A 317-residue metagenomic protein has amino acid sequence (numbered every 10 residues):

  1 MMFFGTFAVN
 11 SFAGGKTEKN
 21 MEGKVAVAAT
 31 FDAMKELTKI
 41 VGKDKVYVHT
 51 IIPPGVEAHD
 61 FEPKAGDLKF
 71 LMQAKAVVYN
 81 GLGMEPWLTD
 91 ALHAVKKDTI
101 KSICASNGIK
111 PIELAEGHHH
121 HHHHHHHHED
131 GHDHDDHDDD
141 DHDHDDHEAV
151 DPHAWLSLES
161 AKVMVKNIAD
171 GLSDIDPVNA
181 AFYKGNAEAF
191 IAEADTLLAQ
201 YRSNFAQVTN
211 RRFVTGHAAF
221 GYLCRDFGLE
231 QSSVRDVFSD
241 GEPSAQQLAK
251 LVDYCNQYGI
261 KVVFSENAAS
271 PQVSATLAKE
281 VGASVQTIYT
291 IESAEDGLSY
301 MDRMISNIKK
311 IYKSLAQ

Functional and structural regions predicted by a protein language model:
M1-A8: Bacterial N-terminal signal peptides
V9-Q317: Extracytoplasmic metal-acquisition and chelation regions
